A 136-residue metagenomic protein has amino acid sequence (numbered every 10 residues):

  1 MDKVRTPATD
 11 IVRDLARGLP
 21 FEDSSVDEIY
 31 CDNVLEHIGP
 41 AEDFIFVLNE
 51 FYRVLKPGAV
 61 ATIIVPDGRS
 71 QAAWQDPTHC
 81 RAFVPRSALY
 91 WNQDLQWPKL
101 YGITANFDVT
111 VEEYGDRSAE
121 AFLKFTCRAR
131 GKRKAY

Functional and structural regions predicted by a protein language model:
M1-G18, F46: Class I SAM-dependent methyltransferase SAM/SAH-binding core
A16-Y30: A short acidic, Gly/Pro-enriched loop at the edge of an enzyme's catalytic core that lines a small-molecule cofactor
E28-V34, V47: A short beta-strand submotif of the Rossmann-like class I SAM-dependent methyltransferase core that lines
H37-P40: A short His-aromatic
I45-V60: A short glycine-rich, Lys/Arg-flanked "PGG" loop and its adjoining helix->strand segment in the class I
I63-V65: Acidic carboxylate diad motif detector
W74-T104: Conserved Class I S-adenosyl-L-methionine
E113-Y136: Core SAM-dependent methyltransferase catalytic element
